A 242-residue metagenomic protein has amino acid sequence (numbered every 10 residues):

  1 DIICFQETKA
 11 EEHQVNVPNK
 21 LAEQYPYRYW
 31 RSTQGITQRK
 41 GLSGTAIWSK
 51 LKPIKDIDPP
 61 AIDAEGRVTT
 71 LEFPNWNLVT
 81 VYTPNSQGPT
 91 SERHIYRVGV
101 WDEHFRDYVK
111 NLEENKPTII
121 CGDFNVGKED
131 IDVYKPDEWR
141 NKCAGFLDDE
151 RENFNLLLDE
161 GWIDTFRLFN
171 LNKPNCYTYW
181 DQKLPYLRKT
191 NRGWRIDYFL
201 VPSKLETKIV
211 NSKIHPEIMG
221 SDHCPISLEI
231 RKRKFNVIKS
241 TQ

Functional and structural regions predicted by a protein language model:
D1-Q14, L78, Y108-D130, T165 (+3 more regions): Active-site beta-strand/loop signature of hydrolases that rely on acidic residues for catalysis
E7-T8, I57-P60, D164-P174, S212-P216: Acidic carboxylate-rich catalytic motifs and surrounding loops in phosphoryl-/glycosyl-chemistry enzymes
T8-G88: Structured beta-strand-rich core segments of catalytic domains in phosphoester-bond hydrolases
E23-Y25, W101-R192, I196, K239-T241: Metal-dependent phosphoesterases centered on the DNase I-like endonuclease/exonuclease/phosphatase
R39-K55, L184-T207: Conserved beta strand-loop-helix elements of the APE1-like EEP
K50, L71-P74, P202-S203, S221 (+1 more regions): Active-site beta-strand termini and strand-to-loop segments that position acidic
P59, T83-E103, E138-K142: Surface-exposed cleft-lining segments at the edges of enzyme active sites
K213-Q242: Surface polyanion/phosphate-binding segment centered on an Asp-His-Pro turn
